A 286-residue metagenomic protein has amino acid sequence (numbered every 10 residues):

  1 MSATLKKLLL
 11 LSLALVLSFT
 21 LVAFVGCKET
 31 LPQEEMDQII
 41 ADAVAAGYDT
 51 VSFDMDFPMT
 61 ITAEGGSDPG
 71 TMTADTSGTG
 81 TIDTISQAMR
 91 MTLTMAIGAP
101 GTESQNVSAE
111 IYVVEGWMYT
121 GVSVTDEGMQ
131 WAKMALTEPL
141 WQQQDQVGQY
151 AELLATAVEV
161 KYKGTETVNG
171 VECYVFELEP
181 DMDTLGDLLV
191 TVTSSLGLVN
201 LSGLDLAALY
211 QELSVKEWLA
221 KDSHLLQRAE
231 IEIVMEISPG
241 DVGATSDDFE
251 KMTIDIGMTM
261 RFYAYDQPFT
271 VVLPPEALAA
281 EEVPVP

Functional and structural regions predicted by a protein language model:
M1-S2, A23: Coiled-coil-like amphipathic alpha-helices with heptad-repeat character
S2-L13: Bacterial N-terminal signal peptides that target proteins for export
S12-A23: Bacterial N-terminal signal peptides
C27-P286: Subset-of-secretome marker
